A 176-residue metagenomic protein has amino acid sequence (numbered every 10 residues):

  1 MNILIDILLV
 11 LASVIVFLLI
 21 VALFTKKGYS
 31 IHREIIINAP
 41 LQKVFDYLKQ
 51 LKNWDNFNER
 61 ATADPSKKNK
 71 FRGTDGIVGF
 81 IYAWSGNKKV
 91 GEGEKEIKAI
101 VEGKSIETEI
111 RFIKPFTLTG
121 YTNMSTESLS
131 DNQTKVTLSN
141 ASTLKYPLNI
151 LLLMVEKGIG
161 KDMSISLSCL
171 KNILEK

Functional and structural regions predicted by a protein language model:
N2-T74: Hydrophobic ligand-binding cavity/cleft-lining segments
I3-I5, Q42, N56-F57, P65-P115 (+2 more regions): Glycine-rich portal/gate segments that line the openings of hydrophobic small-molecule binding cavities
L4, G28, G103-S105, D131-K135: A generic structural signal for beta-strand entry/edge sites
S30-H32, G91-K95, L118-N123: Short, surface-exposed coil-to-beta transition loops
I37, Y47, V90, E156 (+1 more regions): Solvent-exposed, acidic/flexible segments
L41, L48-W54, E94, N123 (+1 more regions): Extracytoplasmic/secreted envelope proteins and their assembly/folding machinery, especially bacterial periplasmic
E107-I165, L170-N172: Beta-strand/loop substructures that line and gate deep hydrophobic ligand-binding cavities in soluble
